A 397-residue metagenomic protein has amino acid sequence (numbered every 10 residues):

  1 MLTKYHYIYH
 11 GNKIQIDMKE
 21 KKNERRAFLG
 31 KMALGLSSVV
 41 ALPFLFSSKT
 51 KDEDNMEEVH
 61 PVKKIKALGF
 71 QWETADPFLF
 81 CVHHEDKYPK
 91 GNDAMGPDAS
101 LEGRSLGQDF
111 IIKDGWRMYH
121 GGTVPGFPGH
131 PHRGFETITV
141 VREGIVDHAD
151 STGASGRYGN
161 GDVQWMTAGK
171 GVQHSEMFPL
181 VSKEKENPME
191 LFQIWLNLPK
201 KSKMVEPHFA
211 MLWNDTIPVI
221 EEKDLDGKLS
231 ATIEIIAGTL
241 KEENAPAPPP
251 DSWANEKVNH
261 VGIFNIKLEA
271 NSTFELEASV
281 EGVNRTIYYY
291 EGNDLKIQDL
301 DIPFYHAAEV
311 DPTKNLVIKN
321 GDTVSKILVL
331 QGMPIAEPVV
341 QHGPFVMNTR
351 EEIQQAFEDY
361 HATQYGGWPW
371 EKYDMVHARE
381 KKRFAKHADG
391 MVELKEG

Functional and structural regions predicted by a protein language model:
M1-A27: N-terminal secretory signal peptides
I16-D17, K22, L42-K63, V376-R379: C-terminal segment of N-terminal export signals and the immediately downstream linker at the start of the mature
A27-S47: N-terminal export signals
E57-V140: N-terminal, Lys/Arg-enriched amphipathic/low-complexity engagement segments that precede the first folded domain
R133-A149, G153, D162, G169-K170 (+3 more regions): Glycine- and acidic-residue-biased ligand/ion/polar-headgroup-sensing regions
Y158-Q173, P303-K314: Conserved metal-binding segment of the jelly-roll/cupin
G169-K201, P312-Q341: Ligand-binding loop in jelly-roll beta-barrel domains
Y305-A307, D311-K319, V324-G397: C-terminal flanking tails of non-heme Fe-dependent oxygenases
